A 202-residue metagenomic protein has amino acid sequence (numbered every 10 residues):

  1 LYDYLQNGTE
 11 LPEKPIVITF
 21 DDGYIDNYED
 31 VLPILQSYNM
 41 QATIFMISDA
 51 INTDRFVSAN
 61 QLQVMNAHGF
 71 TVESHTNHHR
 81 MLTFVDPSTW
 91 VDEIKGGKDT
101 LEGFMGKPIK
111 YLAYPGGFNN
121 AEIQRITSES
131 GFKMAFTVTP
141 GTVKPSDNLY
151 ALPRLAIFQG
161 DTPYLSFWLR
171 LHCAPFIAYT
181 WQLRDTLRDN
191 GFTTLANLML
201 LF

Functional and structural regions predicted by a protein language model:
L1-H68: Active-site beta->alpha N-cap acidic-glycine motif
L1-T19, I25-Y28, R80, F84-F202: C-terminal active-site subregion of NodB/CE4 polysaccharide deacetylases
F20, T71-H79: Histidine-centered catalytic micro-motifs
Y38-Q41, H68-V72, S128-A135: Glycine-enriched alpha-helix->loop->beta-strand junction motifs that scaffold or abut catalytic
F45, H75, A135-T137: Short beta-strand and adjacent tight-turn residues that come in two discontinuous sequence segments and form the edges
S48-A50, T76-H78, A156: Short, flexible active-site-adjacent loop segments at beta-strand->alpha-helix junctions, enriched in small/polar
Q63-H68, H75, W90-V91, I126-E129: Generic alpha-helical hydrophobic packing signal
